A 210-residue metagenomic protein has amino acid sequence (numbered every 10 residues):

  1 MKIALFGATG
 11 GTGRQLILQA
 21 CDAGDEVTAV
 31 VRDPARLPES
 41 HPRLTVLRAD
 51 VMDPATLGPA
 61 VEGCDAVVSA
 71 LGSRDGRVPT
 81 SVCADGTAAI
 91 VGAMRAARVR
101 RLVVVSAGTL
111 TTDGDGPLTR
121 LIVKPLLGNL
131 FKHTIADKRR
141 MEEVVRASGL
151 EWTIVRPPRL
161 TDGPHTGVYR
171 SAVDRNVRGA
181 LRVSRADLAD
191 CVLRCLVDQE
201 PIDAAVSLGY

Functional and structural regions predicted by a protein language model:
K2-T9, R100-L102, D174-Y210: Mid/C-terminal beta-alpha module of Rossmann-like enzyme folds, strongest in SDR-family dehydrogenases/epimerases
I3-A23: N-terminal Rossmann NAD(P)H-binding glycine-rich loop of SDR-like oxidoreductase domains
A4, A35-A89, A93-A96, L196-E200: NAD(P)H-binding glycine-rich loop region in Rossmannoid oxidoreductase-like domains and their noncatalytic homologs
A4, T28, T153: Conserved beta-strand positions in the Rossmann-like core of class I SAM-dependent methyltransferases
E26, P34, A88-H133, M141-E142 (+1 more regions): Conserved Rossmann-fold NAD(P)-dependent oxidoreductase catalytic core, especially the SDR/UDP-sugar
G76, G108-G114, L160-G163: Conserved catalytic-site region of short-chain dehydrogenase/reductase
T112-D115, P164-Y169, C195-A204: Glycine/proline-rich active-site loop of Rossmann-fold NAD(P)-dependent oxidoreductases
E142-P164: Conserved beta-loop-beta element that borders a ligand/cofactor-binding pocket
